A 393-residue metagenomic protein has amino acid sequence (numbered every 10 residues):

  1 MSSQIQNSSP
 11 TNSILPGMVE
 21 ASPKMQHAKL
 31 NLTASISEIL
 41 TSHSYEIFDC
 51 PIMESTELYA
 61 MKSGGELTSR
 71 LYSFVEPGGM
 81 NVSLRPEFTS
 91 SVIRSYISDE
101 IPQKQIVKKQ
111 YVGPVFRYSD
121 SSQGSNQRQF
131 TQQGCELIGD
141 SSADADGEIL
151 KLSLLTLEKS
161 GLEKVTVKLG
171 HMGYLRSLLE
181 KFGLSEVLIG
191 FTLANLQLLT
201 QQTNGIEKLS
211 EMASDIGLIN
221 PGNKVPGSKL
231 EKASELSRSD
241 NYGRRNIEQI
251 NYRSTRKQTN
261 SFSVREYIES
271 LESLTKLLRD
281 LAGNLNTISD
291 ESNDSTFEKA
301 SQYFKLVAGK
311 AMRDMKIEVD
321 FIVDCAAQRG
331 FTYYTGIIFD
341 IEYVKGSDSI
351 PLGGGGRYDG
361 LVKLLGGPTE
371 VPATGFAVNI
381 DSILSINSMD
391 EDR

Functional and structural regions predicted by a protein language model:
S2-N7, M18, M25-S44, E54-E57 (+2 more regions): Positively charged, Gly/Ser-enriched RNA/tRNA-binding surfaces
C50-I52, T166-H171: Acidic carboxylate-rich catalytic motifs and surrounding loops in phosphoryl-/glycosyl-chemistry enzymes
I52-V82: Polyanion/phosphate-binding surface patch
K62-E66, K181-G183, I337: Short low-complexity, flexible loop/linker segments enriched in glycine and/or proline with clustered acidic
R70-G78, G183-S214, I317, Y343-K345: Acidic, His- and aromatic-enriched active-site or binding-groove loops in soluble protein domains that engage sugars
Q129-Q133, L169-S177: Short, conserved phosphate-binding/catalytic loop or strand-edge motifs used in phosphoryl-/nucleotidyl-transfer
L155-E158, Y174-E186: Charged, amphipathic alpha-helical linkers/stalks
